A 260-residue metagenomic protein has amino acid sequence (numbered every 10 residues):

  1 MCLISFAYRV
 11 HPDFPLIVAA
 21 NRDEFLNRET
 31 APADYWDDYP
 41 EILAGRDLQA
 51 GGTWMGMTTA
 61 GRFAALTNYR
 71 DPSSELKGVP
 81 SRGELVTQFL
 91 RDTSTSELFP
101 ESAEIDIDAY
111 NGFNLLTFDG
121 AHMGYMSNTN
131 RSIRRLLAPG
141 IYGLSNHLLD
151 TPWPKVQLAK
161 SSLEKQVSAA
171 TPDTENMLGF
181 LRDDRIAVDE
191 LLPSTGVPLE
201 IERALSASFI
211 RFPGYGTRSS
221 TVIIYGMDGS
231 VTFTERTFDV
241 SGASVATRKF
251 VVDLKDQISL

Functional and structural regions predicted by a protein language model:
M1-L260: N-terminal nucleophile
